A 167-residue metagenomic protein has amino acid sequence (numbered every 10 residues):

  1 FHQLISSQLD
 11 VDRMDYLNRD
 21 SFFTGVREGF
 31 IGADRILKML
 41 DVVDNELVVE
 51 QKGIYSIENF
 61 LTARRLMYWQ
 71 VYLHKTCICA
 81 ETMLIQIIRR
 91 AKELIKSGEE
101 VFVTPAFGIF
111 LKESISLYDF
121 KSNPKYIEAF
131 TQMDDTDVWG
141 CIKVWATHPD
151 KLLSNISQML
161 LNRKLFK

Functional and structural regions predicted by a protein language model:
F1-K167: Histidine-centered, transition-metal-coordinating active-site segments
